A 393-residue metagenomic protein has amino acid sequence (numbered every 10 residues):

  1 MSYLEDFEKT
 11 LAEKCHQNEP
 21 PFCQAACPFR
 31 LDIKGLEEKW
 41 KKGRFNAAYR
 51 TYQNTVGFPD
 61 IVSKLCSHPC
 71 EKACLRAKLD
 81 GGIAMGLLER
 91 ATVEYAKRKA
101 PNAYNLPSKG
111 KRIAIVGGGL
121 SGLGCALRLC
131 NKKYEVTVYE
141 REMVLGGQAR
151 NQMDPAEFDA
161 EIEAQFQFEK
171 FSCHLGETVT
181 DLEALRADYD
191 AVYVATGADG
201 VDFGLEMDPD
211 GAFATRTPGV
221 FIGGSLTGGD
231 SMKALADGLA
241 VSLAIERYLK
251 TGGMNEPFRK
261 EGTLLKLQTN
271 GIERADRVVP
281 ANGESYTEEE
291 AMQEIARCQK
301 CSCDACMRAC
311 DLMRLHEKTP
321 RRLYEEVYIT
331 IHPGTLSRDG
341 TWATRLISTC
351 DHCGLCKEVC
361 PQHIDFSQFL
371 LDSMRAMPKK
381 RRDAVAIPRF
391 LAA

Functional and structural regions predicted by a protein language model:
M1-P107, R112, A164, Y189-C353 (+1 more regions): Ferredoxin-type iron-sulfur electron-transfer modules and their immediate structural context
R30-K42, A47-R50, G82-G86, I115-T178: Beta1-alpha1 glycine-rich phosphate/pyrophosphate-binding loop at the start of Rossmann-like nucleotide-binding domains
H68, L145-G146, T180-L182, E326: Short secondary-structure capping/turn micro-motifs that flank functional sites
E135-M143, R186, D190, E289: Solvent-exposed, well-ordered amphipathic alpha-helical segments that flank/support binding or catalytic loops
A149-N151, L185-A187, L371: Short secondary-structure transition/capping segments
Q167-D188, T287-E290: A structured beta-alpha segment of the ubiquitous adenosine-cofactor-binding alpha/beta core
